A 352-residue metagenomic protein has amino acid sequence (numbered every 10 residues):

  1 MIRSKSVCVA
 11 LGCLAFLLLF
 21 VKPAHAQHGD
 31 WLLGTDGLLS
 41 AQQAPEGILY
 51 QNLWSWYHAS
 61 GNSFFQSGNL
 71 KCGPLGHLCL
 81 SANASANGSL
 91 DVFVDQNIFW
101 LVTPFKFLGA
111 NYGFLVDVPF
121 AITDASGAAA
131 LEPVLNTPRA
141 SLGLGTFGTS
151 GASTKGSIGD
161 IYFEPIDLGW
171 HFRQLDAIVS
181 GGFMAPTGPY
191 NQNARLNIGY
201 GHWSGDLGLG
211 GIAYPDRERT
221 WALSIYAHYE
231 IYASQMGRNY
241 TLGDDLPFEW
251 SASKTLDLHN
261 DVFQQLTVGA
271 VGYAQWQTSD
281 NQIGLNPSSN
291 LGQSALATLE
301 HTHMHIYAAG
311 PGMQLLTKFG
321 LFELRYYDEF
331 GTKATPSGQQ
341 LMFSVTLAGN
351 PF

Functional and structural regions predicted by a protein language model:
F20-A26: Sec/Tat signal peptide C-region and signal peptidase I cleavage site
Q27, L39-G47, A59-S63, T103-G113 (+7 more regions): Short loop/turn motifs that connect adjacent beta-strands in outer-membrane beta-barrel proteins
G29, L39-D160, H171, G292: A subset of solvent-exposed loop/turn segments in beta-rich extracellular surface proteins, enriched in glycine
E46, S89-N97, A129, A152-Y162 (+5 more regions): Residues that define the transmembrane beta-barrel architecture of outer-membrane proteins
Y50-H58, F114-I122, V179-A185, I225-I231 (+5 more regions): Transmembrane beta-barrel strands of outer-membrane/channel proteins
A59-G61, A121-A125, T154, M184-R195 (+4 more regions): Sequence/structural signature of outer-membrane beta-barrel proteins
N62-N69, A125-L135, V179-S180, P189-N197 (+3 more regions): Outer-membrane beta-barrel translocator domains and adjoining extracellular loop/strand segments of Gram-negative
L70-C72, G237-F352: Outer membrane beta-barrel transmembrane domains
